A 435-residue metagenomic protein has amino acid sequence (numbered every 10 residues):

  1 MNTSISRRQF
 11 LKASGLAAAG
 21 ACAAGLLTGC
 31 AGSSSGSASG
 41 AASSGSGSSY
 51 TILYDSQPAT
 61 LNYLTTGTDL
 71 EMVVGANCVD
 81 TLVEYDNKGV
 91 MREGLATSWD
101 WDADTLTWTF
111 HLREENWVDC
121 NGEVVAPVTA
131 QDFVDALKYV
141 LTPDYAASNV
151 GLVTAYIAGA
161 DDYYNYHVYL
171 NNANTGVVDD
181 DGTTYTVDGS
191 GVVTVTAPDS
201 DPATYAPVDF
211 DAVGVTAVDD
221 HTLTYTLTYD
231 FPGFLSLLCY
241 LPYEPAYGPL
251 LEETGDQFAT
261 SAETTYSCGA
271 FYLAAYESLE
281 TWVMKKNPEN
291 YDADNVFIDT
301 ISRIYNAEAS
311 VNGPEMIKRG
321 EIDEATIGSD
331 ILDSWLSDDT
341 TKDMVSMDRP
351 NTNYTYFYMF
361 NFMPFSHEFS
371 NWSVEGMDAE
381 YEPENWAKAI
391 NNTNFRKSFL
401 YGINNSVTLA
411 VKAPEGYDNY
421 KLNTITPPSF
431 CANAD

Functional and structural regions predicted by a protein language model:
M1-Q9, A13-T28: N-terminal secretory signal peptides
N2-Q9, A31, N87, R113-Y145 (+2 more regions): Extracytoplasmic/periplasmic ligand-capture domains
C30-A41: Bacterial lipoprotein signal-peptidase II cleavage site
G47-S56, T107-F110, G269, W282 (+1 more regions): Short, well-ordered beta-strand elements
L53-A103, Y266: N-terminal lobe/hinge region of extracytoplasmic solute-binding protein
A146-A212, F365-N391, D435: Surface-exposed intrinsically disordered loops and tails
D180-A212, D220-H221, T226-S302, S310: Gly/Pro-rich hinge or "lid" segments in bacterial periplasmic/extracellular proteins
Y417-D435: Structural transition elements
